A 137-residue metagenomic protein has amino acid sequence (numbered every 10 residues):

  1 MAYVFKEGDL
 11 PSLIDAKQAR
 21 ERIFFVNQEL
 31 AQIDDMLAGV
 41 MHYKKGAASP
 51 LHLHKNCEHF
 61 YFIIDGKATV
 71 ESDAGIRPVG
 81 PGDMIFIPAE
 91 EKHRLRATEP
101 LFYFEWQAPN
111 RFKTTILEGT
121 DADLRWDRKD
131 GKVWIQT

Functional and structural regions predicted by a protein language model:
M1-M36, P50, E118-T137: A short, N-terminal "cap"/entry segment at the start of jelly-roll beta-barrel domains of the cupin/DSBH fold
G39-H54: Conserved short histidine dyad/triad with adjacent acidic residue
N56-E58, F62-A68: Glycine- and acidic-residue-biased ligand/ion/polar-headgroup-sensing regions
I64-D65, G80-P81, E99: A cytosolic small-molecule/anion-sensing beta-strand core signal
T69, A89-I116: Ligand-binding loop in jelly-roll beta-barrel domains
A74-A89: Short acidic-glycine-tyrosine-enriched beta hairpin
